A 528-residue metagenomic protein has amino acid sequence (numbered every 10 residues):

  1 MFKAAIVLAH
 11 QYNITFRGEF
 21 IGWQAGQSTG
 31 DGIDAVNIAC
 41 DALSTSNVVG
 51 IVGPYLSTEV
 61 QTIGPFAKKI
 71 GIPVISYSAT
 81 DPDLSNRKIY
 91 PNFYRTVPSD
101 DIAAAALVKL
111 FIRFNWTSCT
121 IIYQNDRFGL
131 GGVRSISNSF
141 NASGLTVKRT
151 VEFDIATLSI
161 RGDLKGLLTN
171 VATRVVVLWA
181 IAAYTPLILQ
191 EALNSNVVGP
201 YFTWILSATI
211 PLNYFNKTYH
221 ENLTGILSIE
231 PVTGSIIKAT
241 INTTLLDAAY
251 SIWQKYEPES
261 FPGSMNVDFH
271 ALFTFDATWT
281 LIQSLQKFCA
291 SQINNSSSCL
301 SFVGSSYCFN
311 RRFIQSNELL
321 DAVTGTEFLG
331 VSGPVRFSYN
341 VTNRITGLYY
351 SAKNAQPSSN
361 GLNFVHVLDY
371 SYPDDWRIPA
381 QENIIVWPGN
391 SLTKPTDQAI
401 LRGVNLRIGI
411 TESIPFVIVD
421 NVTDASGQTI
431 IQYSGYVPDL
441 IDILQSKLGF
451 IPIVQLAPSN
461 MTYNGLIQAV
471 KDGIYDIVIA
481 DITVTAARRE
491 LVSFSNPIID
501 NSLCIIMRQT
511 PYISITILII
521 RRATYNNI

Functional and structural regions predicted by a protein language model:
M1-W23, N141-G144, P438-Q455: Signal peptide-proximal N-terminal region of secreted/periplasmic/extracellular or secretory-lumen proteins
I21-G32, P98, R149-I160, L456-N460: Short beta->alpha junction loops
Q24-V49, K109-L110, L158-T173, G465-I474: Short, well-structured alpha-helical segments in soluble
I33, T45-E152, S195-S228, A487-E490 (+4 more regions): Extracytoplasmic ligand/sensor domains, especially the bilobed periplasmic-binding protein
I51-V52, V74, V177-W179, Y475-I482: Paired acidic/hydrophobic, glycine-rich loop segments that form the ligand-binding mouth/hinge of periplasmic-binding
Y90, A192-W279, L285-V303: Extracellular/periplasmic periplasmic-binding protein-like sensory domains
S99, A106, P262-N266, Q381-I528: Hydrophobic alpha-helical membrane-insertion segments
K255-P379, F416-D420, R488: Segments of small-molecule ligand-sensing domains
